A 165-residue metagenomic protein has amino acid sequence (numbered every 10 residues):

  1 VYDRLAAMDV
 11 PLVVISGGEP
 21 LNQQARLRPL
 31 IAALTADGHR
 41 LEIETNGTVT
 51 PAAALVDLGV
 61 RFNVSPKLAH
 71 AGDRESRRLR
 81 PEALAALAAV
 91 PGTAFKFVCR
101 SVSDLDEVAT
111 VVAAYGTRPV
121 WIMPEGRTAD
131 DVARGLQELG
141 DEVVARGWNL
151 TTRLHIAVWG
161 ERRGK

Functional and structural regions predicted by a protein language model:
V1-R61: Conserved Radical SAM active-site core
A7, G92, R100-K165: Auxiliary Fe-S-binding modules of radical SAM enzymes
V13-I15, L41-I43, F62-V64, T93-F97 (+2 more regions): Hydrophobic faces of well-ordered beta-strands that scaffold small-molecule active sites in alpha/beta enzyme cores
G18-P20, N46-T48, K67-A69, V98-R100 (+2 more regions): Active-site beta-loop-alpha junctions enriched in small/polar residues
Q23, T50-A53, H70-D73, D104-L105 (+1 more regions): Short acidic/glycine-rich loop or secondary-structure boundary segments that cap or lie
R28, R77-E82, R134-Q137: Charged helix-capping and loop-helix junction motifs
L55-P91: Anionic-ligand binding region
